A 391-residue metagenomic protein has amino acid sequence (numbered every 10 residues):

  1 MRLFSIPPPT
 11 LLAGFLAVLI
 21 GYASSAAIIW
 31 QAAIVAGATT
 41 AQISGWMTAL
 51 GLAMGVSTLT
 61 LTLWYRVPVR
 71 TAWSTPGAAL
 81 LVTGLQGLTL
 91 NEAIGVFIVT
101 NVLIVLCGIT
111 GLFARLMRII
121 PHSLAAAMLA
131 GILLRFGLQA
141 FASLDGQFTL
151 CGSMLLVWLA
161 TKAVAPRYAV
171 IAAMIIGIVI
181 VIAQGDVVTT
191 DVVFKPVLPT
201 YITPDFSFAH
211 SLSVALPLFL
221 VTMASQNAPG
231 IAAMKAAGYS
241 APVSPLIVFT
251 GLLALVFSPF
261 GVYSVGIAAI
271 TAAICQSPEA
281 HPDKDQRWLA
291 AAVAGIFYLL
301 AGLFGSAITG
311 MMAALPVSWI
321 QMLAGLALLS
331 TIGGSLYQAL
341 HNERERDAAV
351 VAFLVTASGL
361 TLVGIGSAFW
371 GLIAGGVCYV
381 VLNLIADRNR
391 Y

Functional and structural regions predicted by a protein language model:
M1-S44, I171-V243: Helix-loop-helix hairpins and the membrane-proximal interhelical loops of multi-pass alpha-helical transport proteins
R2-F4, T10-I29, T48-L129, A241-L329: Helix-loop-helix junctions within the multi-pass membrane cores of secondary transporters/permeases
A23-S24, T149, S225, I267 (+1 more regions): Residue-level signal for transmembrane alpha-helical positions in Major Facilitator Superfamily
I29-A33, S57, A78-V82, L138 (+9 more regions): Predominant activation on well-ordered alpha-helical scaffold segments within soluble catalytic domains
I34, R118, K235, S258 (+1 more regions): Short polybasic/polar patches that bind polyanions
A38-T39, R167, Y239-S240, Y263 (+1 more regions): Short coil/loop linkers at secondary-structure junctions
Q86-V192, V293-Y391: Membrane-embedded alpha-helical modules
